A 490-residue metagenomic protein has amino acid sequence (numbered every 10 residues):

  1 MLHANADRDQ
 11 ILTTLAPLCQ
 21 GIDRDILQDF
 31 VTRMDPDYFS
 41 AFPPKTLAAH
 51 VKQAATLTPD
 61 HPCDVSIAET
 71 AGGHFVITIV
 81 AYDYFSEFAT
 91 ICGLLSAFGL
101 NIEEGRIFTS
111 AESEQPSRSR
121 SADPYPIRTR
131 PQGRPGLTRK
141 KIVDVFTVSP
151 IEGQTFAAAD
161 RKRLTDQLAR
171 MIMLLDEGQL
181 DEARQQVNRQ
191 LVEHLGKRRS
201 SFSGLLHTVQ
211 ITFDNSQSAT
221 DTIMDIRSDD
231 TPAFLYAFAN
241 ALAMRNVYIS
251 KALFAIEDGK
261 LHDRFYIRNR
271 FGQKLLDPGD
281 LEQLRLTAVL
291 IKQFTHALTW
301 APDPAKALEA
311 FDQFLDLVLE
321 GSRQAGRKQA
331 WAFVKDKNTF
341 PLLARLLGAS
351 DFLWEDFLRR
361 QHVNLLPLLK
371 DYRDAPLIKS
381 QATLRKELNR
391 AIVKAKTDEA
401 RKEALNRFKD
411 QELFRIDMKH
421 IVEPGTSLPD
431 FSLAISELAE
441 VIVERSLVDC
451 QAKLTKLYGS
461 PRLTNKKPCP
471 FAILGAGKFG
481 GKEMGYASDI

Functional and structural regions predicted by a protein language model:
M1-I490: Non-catalytic regulatory/linker segments of enzymes
